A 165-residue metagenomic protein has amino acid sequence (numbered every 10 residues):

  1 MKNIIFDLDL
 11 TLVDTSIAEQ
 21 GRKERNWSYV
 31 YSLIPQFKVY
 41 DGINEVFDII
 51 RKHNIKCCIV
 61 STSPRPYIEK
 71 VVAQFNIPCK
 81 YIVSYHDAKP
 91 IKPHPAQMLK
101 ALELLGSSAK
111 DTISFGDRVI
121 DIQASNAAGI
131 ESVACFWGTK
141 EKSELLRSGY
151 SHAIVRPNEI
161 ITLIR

Functional and structural regions predicted by a protein language model:
M1-V39: Active-site neighborhood of HAD-like aspartate-dependent phosphohydrolases
T11, A18, R65-P66, I120 (+1 more regions): Conserved Rossmann-like nucleotide-cofactor binding loop
Y31-I59, R65-E69, A73, P95: Short, acidic loop-to-helix structural element flanking the phosphoryl-transfer center in phosphate-processing enzymes
P78-K92: A short, structured active-site edge motif that brings together acidic residues
H94-I122: Conserved Lys-Pro-Asp/Glu-containing loop-to-beta segment of HAD-superfamily phosphomonoesterases, centered on
S114-A153: Acidic, Mg2+-coordinating phosphoryl-transfer loop and its flanking beta/alpha structural elements, shared across
I160-R165: Short amphipathic alpha-helix with an adjacent loop that forms part of the alpha/beta core around
